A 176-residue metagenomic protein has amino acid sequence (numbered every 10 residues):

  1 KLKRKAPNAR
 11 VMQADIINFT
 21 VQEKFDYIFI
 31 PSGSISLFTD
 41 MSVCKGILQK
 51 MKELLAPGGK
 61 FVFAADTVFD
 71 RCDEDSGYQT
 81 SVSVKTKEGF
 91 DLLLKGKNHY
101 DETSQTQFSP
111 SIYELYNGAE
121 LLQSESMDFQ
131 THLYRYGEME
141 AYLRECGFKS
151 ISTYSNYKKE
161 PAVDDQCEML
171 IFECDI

Functional and structural regions predicted by a protein language model:
L2-K3: Conserved SAM-binding loop
A6-V21: Conserved SAM-binding strand-loop segment of SAM-dependent methyltransferases
Q13-A14, A65, S155: Short loop/edge segments at beta-strand edges and connector loops that shape dinucleotide/nucleotide cofactor-binding
I28-I30: Hydrophobic beta-strand segment of the Class I
S36-F38: A short His-aromatic
K45-P57: A short glycine-rich, Lys/Arg-flanked "PGG" loop and its adjoining helix->strand segment in the class I
V62-E138: SAM-dependent methyltransferase
Q130-I176: C-terminal lobe and adjacent flexible extensions of AdoMet/dcAdoMet transferase-like proteins
